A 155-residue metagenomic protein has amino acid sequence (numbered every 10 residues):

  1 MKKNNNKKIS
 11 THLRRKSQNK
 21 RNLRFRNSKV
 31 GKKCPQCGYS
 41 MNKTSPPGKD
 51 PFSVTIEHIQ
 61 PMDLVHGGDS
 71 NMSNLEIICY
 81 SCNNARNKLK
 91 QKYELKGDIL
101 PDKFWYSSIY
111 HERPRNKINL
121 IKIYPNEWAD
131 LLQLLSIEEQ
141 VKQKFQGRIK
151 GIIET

Functional and structural regions predicted by a protein language model:
M1-T44: Short, charged surface segments at domain edges that flank catalytic/cofactor-binding sites
T11-Q18, N87-Q91, K103-Y110: Basic DNA-binding region of bZIP-type proteins
K16, I56, V141-K144: Intrinsically disordered, low-complexity regions enriched for glutamine and histidine
K33, T55, I78: The −1 position to Zn-ligating cysteines in a subset of zinc-ribbon hairpins
M41-L75, K90: Histidine-centered nuclease catalytic patch
L75-G97, D102: Short Cys/His-centered divalent metal-binding micro-motifs
A85-K88, K92-Y93, R115-T155: Short flanking/linker segments adjacent to small metal-binding domains or redox-active Cys/His motifs
G97-N116, G147-G151: A short, terminal or domain-edge coil/loop segment
